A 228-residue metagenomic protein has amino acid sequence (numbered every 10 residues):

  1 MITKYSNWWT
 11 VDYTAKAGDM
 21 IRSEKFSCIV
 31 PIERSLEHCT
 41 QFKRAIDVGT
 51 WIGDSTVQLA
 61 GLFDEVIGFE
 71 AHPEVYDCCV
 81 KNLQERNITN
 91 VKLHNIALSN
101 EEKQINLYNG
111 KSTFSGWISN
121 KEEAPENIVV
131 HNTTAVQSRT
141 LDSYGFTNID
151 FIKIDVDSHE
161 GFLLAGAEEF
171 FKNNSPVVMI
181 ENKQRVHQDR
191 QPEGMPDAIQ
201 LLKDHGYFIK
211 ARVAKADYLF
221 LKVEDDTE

Functional and structural regions predicted by a protein language model:
M1-T89, N127-H131, F146, G194 (+2 more regions): S-adenosyl-L-methionine
R22-I46, K92, Q104-N106, N120-N174 (+1 more regions): Short internal loop-to-helix segment that lines adenine-nucleotide cofactor pockets
D54, N100-E102, Q184-V186: Feature marks short, surface-exposed loop/turn motifs that line or immediately flank catalytic pockets and channel
T56, Y76, E101, E160-F162: Short, well-ordered alpha-helical microsegments
V80-K81, E85-S115: Core alpha/beta nucleotide-donor-binding catalytic domains of modification enzymes
L98-N100, V156, N182: Hydrophobic pocket-lining residues within nucleotide cofactor-binding pockets
P176-I180: Proline-aspartate-enriched helix->loop->beta-strand connector
